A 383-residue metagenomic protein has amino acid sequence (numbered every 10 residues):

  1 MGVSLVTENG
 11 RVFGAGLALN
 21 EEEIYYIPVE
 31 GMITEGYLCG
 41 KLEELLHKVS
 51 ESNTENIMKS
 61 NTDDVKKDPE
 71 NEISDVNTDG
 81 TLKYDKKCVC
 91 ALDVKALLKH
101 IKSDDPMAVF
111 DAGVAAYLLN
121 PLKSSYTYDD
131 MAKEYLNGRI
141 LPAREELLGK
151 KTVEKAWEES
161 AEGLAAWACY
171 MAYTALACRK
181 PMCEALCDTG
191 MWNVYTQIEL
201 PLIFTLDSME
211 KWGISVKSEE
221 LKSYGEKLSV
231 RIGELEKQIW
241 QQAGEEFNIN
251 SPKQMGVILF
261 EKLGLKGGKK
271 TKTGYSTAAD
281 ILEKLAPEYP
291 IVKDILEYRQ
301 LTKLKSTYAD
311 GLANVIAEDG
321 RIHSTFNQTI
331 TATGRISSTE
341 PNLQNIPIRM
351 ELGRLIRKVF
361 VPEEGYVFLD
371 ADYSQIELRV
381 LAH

Functional and structural regions predicted by a protein language model:
M1-E134, S229, A382: Conserved RNase H-like, two-metal-ion catalytic cores of nucleic-acid enzymes
M1-M32, G80-C88, L92, L147-R354 (+3 more regions): Conserved "right-hand" nucleotidyltransferase catalytic core of DNA-directed polymerases
L42-E43, R357-V359: A generic local secondary-structure boundary/capping motif
T54-E55, T62, E70, R144 (+3 more regions): Intrinsically disordered, low-complexity regions
D105, R139-I140, F247, G267: Secondary-structure boundary/capping signal
M107-A108, R349, V359-P362, H383: Short, surface-exposed loop/turn microsegments at beta-strand edges and helix-strand junctions
A112-Y173: Short alpha-helix plus adjacent loop in nuclease-associated cores
